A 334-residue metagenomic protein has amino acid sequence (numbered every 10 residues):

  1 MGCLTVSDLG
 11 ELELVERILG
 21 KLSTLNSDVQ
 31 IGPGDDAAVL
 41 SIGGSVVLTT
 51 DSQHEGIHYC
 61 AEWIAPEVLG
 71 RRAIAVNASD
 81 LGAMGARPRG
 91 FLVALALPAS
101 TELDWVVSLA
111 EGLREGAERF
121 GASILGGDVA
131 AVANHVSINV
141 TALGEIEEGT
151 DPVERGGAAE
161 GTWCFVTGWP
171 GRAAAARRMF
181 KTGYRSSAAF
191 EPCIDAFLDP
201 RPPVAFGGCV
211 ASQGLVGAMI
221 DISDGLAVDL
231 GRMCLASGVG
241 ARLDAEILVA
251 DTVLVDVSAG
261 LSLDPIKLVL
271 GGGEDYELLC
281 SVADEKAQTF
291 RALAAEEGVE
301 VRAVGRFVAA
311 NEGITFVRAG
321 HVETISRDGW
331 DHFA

Functional and structural regions predicted by a protein language model:
M1-A65, M84, V93, G112-E115: Extreme N-terminal cap/leader segments of soluble proteins
G2-S23, I64, P98-L125, A130-I138 (+3 more regions): Glycine-/charge-enriched secondary-structure boundary and capping motifs
S27-V29, D36-A37, G82, R114 (+7 more regions): A generic local secondary-structure boundary/capping motif
I31, A61-A78, S100-E111: Glycine-rich anion/phosphate-binding loops
V47-T50, H135-S137, P152-C209: Short, acidic (Asp/Glu-rich) active-site segment that either coordinates a divalent metal cofactor
A73-M84, G116-F120: A short, N-terminal amphipathic alpha-helix
M84-V93, L125-G127: Short beta-strand segments at enzyme active-site cores
